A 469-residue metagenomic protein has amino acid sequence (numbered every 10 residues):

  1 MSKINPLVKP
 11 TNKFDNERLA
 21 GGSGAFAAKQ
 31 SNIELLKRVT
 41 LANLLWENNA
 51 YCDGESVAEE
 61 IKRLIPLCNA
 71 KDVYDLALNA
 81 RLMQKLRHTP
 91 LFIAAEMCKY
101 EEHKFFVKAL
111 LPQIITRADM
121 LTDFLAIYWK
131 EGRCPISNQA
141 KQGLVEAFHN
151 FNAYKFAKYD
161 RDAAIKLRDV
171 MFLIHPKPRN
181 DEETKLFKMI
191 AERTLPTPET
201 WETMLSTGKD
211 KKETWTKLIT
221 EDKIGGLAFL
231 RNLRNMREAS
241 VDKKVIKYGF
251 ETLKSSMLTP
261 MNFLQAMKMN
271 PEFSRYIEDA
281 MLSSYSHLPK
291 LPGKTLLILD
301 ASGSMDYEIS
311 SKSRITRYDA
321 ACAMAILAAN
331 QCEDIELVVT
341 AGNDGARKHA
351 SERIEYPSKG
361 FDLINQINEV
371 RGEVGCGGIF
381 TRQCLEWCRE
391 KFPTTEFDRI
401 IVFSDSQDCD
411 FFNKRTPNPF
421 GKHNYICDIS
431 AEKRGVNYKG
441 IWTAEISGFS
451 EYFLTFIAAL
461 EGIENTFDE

Functional and structural regions predicted by a protein language model:
M1-R314, N330-E469: Long lumenal/extracellular ectodomains of secretory and single-pass membrane proteins
K312-C322: Mg2+/Mn2+-dependent nuclease catalytic core
